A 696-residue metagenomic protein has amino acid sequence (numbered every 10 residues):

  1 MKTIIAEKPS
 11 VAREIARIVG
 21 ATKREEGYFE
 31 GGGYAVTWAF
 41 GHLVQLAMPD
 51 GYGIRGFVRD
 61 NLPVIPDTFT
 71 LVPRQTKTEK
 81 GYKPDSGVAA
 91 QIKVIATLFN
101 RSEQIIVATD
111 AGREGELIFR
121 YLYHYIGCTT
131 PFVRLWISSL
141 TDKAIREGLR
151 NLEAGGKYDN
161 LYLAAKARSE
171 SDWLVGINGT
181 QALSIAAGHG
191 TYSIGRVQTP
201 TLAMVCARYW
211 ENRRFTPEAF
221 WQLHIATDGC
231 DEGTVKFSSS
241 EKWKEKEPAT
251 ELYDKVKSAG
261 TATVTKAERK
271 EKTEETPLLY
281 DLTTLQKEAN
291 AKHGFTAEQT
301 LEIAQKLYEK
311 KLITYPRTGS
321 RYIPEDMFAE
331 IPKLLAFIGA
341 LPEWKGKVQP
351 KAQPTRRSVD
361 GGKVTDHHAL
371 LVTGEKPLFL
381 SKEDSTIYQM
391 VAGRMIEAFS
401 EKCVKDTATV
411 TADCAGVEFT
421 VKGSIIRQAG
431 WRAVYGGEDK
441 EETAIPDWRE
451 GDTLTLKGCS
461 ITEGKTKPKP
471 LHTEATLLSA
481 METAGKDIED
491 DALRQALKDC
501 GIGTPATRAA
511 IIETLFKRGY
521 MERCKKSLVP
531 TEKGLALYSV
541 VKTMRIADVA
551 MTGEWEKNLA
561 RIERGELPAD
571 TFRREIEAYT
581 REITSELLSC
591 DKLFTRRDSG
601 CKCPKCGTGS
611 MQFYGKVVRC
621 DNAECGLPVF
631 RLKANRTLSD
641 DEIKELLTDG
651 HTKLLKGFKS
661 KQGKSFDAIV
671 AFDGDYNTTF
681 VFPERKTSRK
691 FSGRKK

Functional and structural regions predicted by a protein language model:
M1-S169, W173, G179, Q349-Q353 (+1 more regions): Intrinsically disordered, low-complexity regulatory segments
K2, G81-K83, Y125, T180 (+5 more regions): Basic, low-complexity terminal or inter-domain segments flanking catalytic cores
P9-A16, G33-V36, F40, R59-L62 (+20 more regions): Amphipathic alpha-helical transducer elements in NTP-driven molecular machines
G87, D142-T227, R269-K270: C-terminal or mid-to-C-terminal helical accessory/interaction module adjacent to the motor/catalytic core
T109, K287, R317: Short glycine-centered, acidic/aromatic-flanked micro-motifs in structured strand/loop junctions that mark active-site
W243-Y280, Q286, G485: Metal- or metallocofactor-binding catalytic centers and their adjacent structured scaffolds across diverse enzyme
